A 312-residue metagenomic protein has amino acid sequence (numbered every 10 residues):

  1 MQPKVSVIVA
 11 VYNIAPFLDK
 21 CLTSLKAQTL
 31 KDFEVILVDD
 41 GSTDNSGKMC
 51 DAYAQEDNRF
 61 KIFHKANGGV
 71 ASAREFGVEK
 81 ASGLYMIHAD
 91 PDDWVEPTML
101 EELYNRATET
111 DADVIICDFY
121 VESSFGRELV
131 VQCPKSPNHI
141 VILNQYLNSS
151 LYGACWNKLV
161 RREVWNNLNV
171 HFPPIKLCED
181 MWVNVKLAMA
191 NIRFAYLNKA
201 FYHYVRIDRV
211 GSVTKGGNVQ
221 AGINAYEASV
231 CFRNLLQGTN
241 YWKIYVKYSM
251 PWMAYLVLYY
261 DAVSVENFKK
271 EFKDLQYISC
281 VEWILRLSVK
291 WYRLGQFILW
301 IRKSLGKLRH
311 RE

Functional and structural regions predicted by a protein language model:
M1-E227, G238: Nucleotide-sugar donor-binding/catalytic module of glycosyltransferases that assemble extracellular/cell-envelope
N58, I62, D111, S249 (+3 more regions): Short, flexible coil/linker elements and helix-boundary hinge sites characteristic of intrinsically disordered
G126-L129, E227, R233, Q237 (+2 more regions): Inter-domain helical "communication" segments and dimerization helices that couple sensory or membrane-embedded modules
R127-E128, Y241-Y248: Extracellular cadherin-type adhesion modules in metazoan precursor proteins
W156, A254-A262: Active-site activation/catalytic loop segments of kinase-like enzymes and analogous catalytic loops in related
N224-I244, G306-E312: C-terminal, non-catalytic tails of nucleotide-sugar-dependent glycosyltransferases
V246-L256: Amphipathic alpha-helical repeat scaffolds of TPR domains
D261-E312: Membrane-interface aromatic/basic loop that binds lipid-linked glycans or pyrophosphate carriers, typified by
